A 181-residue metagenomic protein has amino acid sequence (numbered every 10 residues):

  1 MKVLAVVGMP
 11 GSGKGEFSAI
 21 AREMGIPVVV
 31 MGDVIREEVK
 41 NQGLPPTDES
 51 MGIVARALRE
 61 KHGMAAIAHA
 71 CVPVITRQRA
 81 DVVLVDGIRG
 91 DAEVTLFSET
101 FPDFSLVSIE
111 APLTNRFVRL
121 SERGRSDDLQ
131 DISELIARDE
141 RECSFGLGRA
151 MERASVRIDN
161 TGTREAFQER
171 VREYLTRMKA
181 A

Functional and structural regions predicted by a protein language model:
M1-L4: Extreme N-terminal starter segment of soluble prokaryotic enzymes
M9, A21: P-loop (Walker A) phosphate-binding loop of NTP-binding proteins
S12: ATP-binding Walker
G15: Walker A/P-loop
P27-L84, I88-E99: ATP-dependent small-molecule kinase phosphotransfer cores that center on conserved nucleotide phosphate-binding segments
V28, L106, V156-D159: Short, well-ordered beta-strand core segments
A65-A66, E122-R177, A181: Small-molecule kinase domains that catalyze NTP-dependent phosphoryl transfer to phosphate-bearing small molecules
D86-G87, T100-G124: Conserved phosphate-donor/acceptor-positioning beta-strand/loop module used by diverse small-molecule
